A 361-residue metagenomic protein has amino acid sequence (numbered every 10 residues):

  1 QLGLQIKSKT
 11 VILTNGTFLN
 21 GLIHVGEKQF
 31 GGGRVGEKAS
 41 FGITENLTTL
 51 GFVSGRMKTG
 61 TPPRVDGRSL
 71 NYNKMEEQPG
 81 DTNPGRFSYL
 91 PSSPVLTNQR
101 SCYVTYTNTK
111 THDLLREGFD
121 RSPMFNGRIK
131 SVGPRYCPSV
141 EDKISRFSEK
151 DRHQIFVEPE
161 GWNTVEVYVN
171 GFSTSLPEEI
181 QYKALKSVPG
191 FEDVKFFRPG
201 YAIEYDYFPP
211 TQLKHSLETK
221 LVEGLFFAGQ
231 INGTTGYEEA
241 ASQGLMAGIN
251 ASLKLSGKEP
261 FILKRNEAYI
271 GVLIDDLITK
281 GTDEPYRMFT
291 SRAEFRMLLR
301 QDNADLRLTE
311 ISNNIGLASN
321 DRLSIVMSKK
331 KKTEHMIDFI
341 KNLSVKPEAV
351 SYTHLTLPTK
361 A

Functional and structural regions predicted by a protein language model:
Q1-N314, A318-S319, L323-S324, S328-V345: Residues forming the flavin
A349-V350: Conserved functional hotspot residues or short segments at active or partner-binding sites across diverse domains
T353-T359: Conserved small/polar residues in nucleotide/adenosyl-binding loops
